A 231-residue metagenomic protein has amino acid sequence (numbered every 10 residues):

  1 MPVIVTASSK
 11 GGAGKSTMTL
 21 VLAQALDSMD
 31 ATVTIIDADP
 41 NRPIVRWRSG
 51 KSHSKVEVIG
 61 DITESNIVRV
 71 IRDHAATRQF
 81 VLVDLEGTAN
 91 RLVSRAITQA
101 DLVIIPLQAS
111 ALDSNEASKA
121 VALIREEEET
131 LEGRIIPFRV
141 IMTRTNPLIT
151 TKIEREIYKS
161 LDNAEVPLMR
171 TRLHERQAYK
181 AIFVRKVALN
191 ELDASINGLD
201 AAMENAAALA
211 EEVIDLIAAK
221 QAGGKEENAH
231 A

Functional and structural regions predicted by a protein language model:
P2-A13, L20-R91, V184, L189: P-loop/Walker-type NTP enzyme "switch/lid" segment
R46-W47, N90-A96, S114-A117: Conserved ATPase-coupling elements of RecA-like P-loop NTPase cores
L92-A111: Inter-motif core of Ras-like GTPase G domains
Q108-A109, P137-K152, T171-I182: G-domain G4 guanine-recognition motif of GTPases
A117-R134: Conserved C-terminal guanine-recognition region of P-loop GTPase G domains, centered on the G4
I157-N190: Beta-strand-loop-alpha "switch" segments that mediate conformational coupling across diverse proteins
I182-A201, A207: Inter-lobe coupling/hinge region of RecA-like P-loop helicase motors
